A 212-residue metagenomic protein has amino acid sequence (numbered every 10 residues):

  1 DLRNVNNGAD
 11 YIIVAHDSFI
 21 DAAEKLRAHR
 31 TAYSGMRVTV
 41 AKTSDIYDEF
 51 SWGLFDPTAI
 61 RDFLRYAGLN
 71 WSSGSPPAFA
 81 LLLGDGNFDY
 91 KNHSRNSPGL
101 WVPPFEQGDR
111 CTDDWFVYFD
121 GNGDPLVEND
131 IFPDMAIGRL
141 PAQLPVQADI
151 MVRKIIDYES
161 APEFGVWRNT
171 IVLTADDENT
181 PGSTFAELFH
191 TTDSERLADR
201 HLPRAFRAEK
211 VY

Functional and structural regions predicted by a protein language model:
D1-Y212: Cysteine-dependent hydrolase recognition
